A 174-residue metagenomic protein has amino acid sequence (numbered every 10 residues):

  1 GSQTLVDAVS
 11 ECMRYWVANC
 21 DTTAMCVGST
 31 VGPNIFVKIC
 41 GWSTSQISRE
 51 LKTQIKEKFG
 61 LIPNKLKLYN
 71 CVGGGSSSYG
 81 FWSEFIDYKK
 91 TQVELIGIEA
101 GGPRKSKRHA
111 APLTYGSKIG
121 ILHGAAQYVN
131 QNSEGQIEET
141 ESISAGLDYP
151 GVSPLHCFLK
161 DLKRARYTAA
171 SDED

Functional and structural regions predicted by a protein language model:
S2-I35, D87-Q92, G97-D174: Active-site/ligand-binding loops adjacent to catalytic centers
V9, C40-G41, Y79-W82: Conserved strand-to-helix beginnings and helix N-cap segments that scaffold or border functional pockets
R14-V72: Active-site/ligand-binding-proximal alpha/beta "capping" segment
L51, S78-Y88: Short Gly/Thr/Asp-enriched flexible loops that form oxyanion-binding sites at enzyme active sites
L68-N70, G75, N130, E141: Short, flexible coil/turn micro-motifs enriched in small/turn-prone residues
C71-W82, K105-K107: Short glycine/serine/threonine-rich phosphate/pyrophosphate-binding segments that cradle anionic phosphate groups
